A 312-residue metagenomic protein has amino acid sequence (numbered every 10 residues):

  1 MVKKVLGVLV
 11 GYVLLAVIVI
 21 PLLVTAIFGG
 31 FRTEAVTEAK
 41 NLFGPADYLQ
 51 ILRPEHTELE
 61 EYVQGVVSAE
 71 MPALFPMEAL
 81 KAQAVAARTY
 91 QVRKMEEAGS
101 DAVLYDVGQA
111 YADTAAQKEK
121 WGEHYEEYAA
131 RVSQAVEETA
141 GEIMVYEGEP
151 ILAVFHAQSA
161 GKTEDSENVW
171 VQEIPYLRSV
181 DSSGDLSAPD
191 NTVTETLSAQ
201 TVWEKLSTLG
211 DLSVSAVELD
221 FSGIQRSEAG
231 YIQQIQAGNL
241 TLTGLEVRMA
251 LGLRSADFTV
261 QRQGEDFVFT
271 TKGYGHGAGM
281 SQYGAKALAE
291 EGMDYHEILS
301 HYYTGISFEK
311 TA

Functional and structural regions predicted by a protein language model:
M1-A312: Conserved, single-site charged/polar hotspot
